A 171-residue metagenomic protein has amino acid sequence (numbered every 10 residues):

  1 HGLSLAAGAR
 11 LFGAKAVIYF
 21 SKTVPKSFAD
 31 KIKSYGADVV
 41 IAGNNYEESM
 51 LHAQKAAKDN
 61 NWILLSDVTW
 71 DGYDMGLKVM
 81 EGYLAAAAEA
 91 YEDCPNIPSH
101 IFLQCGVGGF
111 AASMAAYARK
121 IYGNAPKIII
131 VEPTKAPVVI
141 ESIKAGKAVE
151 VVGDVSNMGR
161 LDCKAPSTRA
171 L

Functional and structural regions predicted by a protein language model:
G2-A56, V139-V151: Active-site-proximal loop->helix
L5-F12, A111-I121, P126: Short Gly/Thr/Asp-enriched flexible loops that form oxyanion-binding sites at enzyme active sites
A9, I32, A90, I101-F102 (+1 more regions): Buried hydrophobic positions in well-ordered alpha/beta secondary-structure cores of metabolic enzymes
A14-S27, I101, I121-K135: Short, acidic/small-residue loops that bind anionic groups at enzyme active sites
K15-I18, D38-V40, N61-L65, H100 (+3 more regions): Structural motif
P25, Y46-M50, G76-A87, V107 (+4 more regions): Generic structural signal for well-ordered, non-membrane alpha-helical segments in soluble metabolic enzymes
H52-Q54, W70, K120-L171: Active-site/ligand-binding loops adjacent to catalytic centers
N60-I121: Active-site/ligand-binding-proximal alpha/beta "capping" segment
